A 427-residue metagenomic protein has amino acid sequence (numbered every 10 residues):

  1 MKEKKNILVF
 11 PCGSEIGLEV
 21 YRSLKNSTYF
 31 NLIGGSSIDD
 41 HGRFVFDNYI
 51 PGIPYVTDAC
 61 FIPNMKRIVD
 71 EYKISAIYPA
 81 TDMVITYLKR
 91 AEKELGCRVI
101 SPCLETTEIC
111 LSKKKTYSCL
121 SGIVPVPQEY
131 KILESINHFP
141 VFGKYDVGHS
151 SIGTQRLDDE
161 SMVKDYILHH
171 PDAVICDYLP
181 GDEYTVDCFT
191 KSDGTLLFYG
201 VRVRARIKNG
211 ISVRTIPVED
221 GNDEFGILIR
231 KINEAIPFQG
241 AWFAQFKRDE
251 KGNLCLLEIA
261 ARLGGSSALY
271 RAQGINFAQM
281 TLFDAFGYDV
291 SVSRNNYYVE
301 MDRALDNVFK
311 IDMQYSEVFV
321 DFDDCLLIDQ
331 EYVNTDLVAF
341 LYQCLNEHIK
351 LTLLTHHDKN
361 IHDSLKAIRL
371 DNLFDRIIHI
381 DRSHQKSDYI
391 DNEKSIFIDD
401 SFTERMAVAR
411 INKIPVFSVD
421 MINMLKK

Functional and structural regions predicted by a protein language model:
M1-I100, D420: ATP-binding N-terminal substructure of ATP-dependent carboxylate-amine bond-forming enzymes
T107-G181, S192-T195, D223: Active-site nucleotide/adenylate-binding loops and adjacent lid/helix of ATP-dependent enzymes
C176-P237, R248, A260-F286: ATP-dependent carboxylate/phosphate-activation module, predominantly the ATP-grasp catalytic core and closely related
Q239-K251: A short glycine-rich, hydrophobically flanked beta-strand micro-motif that places a catalytic Asp/Glu for divalent metal
A261, S266-E317: C-terminal active-site "lid" helix and adjoining low-complexity regulatory extension at the edge of ATP-using catalytic
Y315-D329: Asp-based phosphoryl-transfer active-site loop
L337-K366: Substrate-recognition element of Asp-dependent hydrolases with the DxDx(T/V) motif
Q385-T403, V408: Conserved Lys-Pro-Asp/Glu-containing loop-to-beta segment of HAD-superfamily phosphomonoesterases, centered on
